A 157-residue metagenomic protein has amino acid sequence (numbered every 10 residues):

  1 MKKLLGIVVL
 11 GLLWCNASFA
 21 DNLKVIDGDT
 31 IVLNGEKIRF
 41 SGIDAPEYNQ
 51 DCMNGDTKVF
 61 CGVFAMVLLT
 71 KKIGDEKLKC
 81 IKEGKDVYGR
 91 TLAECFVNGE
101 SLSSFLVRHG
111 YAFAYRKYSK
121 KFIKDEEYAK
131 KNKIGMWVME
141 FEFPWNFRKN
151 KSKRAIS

Functional and structural regions predicted by a protein language model:
K2-G11, C15-S157: Small beta-barrel nucleic-acid-binding modules, primarily SNase/OB-fold domains and secondarily Tudor-like barrels
